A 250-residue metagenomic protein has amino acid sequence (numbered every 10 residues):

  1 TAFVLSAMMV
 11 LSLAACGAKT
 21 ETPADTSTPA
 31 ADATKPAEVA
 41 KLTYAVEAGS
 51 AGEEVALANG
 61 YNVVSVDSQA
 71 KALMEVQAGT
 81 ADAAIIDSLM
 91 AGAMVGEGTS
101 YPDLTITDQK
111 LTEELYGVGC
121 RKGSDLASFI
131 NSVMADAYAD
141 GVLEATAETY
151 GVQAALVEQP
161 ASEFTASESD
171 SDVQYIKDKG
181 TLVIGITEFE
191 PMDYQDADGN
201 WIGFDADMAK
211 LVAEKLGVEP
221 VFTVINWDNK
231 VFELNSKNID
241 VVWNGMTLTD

Functional and structural regions predicted by a protein language model:
L5, M9-L13: Hydrophobic core
A14-A24: Bacterial lipoprotein signal-peptidase II cleavage site
D25-T34, N59-S65, E75, D87 (+3 more regions): Extracytoplasmic small-molecule ligand-binding "clamshell" domains of the periplasmic binding protein/Venus flytrap
P36-A48, T181-I186: Short loop->beta-strand "edge-of-pocket" segments that line small-molecule binding or catalytic clefts across diverse
A45-A58, S88: Secondary-structure junction motif
E54, M74-A78, D82-T112, N229 (+1 more regions): A ligand-binding cleft/hinge motif common to bilobed small-molecule-binding domains
E113-V133: A bilobed periplasmic-binding-protein/Venus flytrap-type ligand-binding module shared by bacterial periplasmic
F129-A154: Periplasmic-binding protein-like
